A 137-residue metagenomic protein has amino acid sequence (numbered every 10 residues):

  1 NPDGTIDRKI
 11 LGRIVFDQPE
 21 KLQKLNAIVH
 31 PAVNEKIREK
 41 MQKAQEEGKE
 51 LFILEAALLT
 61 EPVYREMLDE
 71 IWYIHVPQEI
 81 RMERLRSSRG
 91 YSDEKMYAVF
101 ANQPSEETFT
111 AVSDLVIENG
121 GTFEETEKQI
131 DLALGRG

Functional and structural regions predicted by a protein language model:
N1-K49: ATP-dependent small-molecule kinase phosphotransfer cores that center on conserved nucleotide phosphate-binding segments
I6, I28-V29, V76, F100-P104 (+1 more regions): Short beta->alpha linker loops
R8-G12, L22, N34, Q78-M82 (+2 more regions): A general structural signal for well-ordered alpha-helical segments in protein cores
G12-R13, N26, M82-R86, Y97: Amphipathic alpha-helical segments within well-ordered protein domains
N34-E35, E39, L51-A57, Y97-N102: Short gly/ser/thr-rich secondary-structure transition/capping motifs
E39-L51, R65-I74, Q78-Y91, S105-G137: NTP-dependent small-molecule kinase module
E61-P62: Conserved helix/coil segment N-terminal to the catalytic DExD/H
